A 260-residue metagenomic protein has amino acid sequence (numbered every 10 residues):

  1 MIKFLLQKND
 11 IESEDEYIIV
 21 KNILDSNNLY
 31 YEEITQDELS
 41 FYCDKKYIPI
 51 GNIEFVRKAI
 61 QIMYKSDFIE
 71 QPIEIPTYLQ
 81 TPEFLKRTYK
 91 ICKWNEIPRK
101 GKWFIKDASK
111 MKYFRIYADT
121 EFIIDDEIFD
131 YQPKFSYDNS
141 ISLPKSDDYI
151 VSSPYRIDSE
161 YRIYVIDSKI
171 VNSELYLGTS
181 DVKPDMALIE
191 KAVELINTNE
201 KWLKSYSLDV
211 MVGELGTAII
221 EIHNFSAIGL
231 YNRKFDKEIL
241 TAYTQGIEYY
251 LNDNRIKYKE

Functional and structural regions predicted by a protein language model:
I2-D25, Y31-T198: Active-site nucleotide/adenylate-binding loops and adjacent lid/helix of ATP-dependent enzymes
F104, N172, S207, I219-E221: Short hydrophobic-acidic sequence motifs that mark active-site Asp/Glu residues
S152-S153, Y161, W202-E214: A short glycine-rich, hydrophobically flanked beta-strand micro-motif that places a catalytic Asp/Glu for divalent metal
M186-V193, S207, I219, L240: Short amphipathic alpha-helical surface patches that serve as generic macromolecular interface elements
K201-L203, V212-E260: C-terminal active-site "lid" helix and adjoining low-complexity regulatory extension at the edge of ATP-using catalytic
